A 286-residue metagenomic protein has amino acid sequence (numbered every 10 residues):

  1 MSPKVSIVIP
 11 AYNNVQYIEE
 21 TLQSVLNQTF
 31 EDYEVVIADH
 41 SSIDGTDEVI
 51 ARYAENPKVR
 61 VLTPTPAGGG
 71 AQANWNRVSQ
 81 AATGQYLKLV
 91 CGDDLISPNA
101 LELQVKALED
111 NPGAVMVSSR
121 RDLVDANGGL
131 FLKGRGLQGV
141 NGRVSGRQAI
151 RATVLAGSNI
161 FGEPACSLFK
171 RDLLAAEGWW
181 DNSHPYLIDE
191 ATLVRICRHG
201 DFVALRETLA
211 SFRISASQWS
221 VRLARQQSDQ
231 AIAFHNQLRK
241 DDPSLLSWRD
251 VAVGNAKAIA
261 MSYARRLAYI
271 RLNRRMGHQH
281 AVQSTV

Functional and structural regions predicted by a protein language model:
P3-S6, E34, A191: Cell-envelope/extracellular polymer assembly enzymes that use nucleotide-activated donors
N14-N27: Short, well-formed alpha-helical segments that are part of the catalytic scaffolds of diverse glycosyltransferases
Q16-E19, D44-R52, L95, N99: Acidic helix N-cap motif at the loop->helix transition within catalytic regions of sugar-transfer enzymes
S24, E31, D39-E48, G68 (+1 more regions): A conserved acidic beta->alpha catalytic loop
P64-A82, L95, L103: Glycine-rich, basic loop-to-helix element that forms the pyrophosphate-binding segment of sugar-nucleotide handling
L87: Short aromatic/hydrophobic "clamp" motif used to bind/position activated sugar donors
S97, S119, L137-A231: Conserved nucleotide-sugar donor-binding catalytic segment
N99-K133: Conserved donor NDP-sugar-binding/catalytic core segment of glycosyltransferases
